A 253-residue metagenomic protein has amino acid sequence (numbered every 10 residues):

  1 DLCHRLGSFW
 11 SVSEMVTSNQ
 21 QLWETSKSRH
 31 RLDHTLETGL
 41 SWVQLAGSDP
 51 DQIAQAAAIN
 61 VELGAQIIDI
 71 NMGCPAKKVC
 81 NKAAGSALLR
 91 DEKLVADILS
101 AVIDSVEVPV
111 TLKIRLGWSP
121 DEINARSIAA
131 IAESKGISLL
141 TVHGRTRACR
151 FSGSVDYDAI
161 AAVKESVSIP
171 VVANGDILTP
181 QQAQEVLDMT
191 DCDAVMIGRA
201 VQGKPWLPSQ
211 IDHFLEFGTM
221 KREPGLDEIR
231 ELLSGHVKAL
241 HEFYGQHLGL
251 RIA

Functional and structural regions predicted by a protein language model:
D1-Q66: Glycine-rich, positively charged N-terminal anion/phosphate-binding segment
S8-F9, H34-S41, G64-I68, V106-V110 (+3 more regions): Short, well-ordered coil/turn segments that N-cap beta-strands
S11-S13, S41-L45, I68, V110-I114 (+4 more regions): Hydrophobic faces of well-ordered beta-strands that scaffold small-molecule active sites in alpha/beta enzyme cores
S13, I67-P75, S134-G144, I197-V201: Non-cysteine beta-strand/loop elements that form the S-adenosyl-L-methionine
V16-S18, A46-S48, G73-P75, R115-S119 (+3 more regions): Active-site beta-loop-alpha junctions enriched in small/polar residues
D51-Q52, P109, I114-S127: Active-site glycine- and acidic-residue-rich loops that bind and position anionic ligands or nucleotide-like cofactors
K77-L94, R145-Y157, E216-M220: Glycine-rich tight-turn/loop motif centered on a GG-T
D97-S100, S105-E107, D121-L139, F151 (+3 more regions): Alpha/beta catalytic cores of nucleotide-metabolism and tRNA/nucleoside-modifying enzymes
